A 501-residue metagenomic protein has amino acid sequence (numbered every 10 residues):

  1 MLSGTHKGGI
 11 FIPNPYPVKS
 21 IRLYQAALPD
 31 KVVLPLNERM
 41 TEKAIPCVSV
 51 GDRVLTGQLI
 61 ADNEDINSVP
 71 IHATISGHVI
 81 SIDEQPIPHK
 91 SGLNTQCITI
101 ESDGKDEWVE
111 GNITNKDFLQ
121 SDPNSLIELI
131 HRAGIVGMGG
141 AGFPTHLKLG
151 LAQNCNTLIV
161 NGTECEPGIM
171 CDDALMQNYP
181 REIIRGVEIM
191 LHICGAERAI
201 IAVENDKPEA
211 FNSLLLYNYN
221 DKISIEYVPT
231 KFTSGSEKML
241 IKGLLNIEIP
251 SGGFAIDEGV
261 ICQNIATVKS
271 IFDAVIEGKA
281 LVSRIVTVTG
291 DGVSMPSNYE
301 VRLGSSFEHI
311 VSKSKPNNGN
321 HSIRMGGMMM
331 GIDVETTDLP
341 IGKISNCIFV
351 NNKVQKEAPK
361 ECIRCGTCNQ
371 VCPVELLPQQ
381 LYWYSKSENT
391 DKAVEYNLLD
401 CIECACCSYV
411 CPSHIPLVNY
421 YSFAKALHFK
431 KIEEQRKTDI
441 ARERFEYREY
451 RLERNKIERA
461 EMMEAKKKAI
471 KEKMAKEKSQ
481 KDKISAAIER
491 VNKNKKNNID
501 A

Functional and structural regions predicted by a protein language model:
M1-C47, T99: N-terminal, Lys/Arg-enriched amphipathic/low-complexity engagement segments that precede the first folded domain
S49-D62, S81, Y409: Short, well-structured beta-strand-loop connectors
G77-V79: Conserved hydrophobic positions within beta-strands
S81, P86-F143: Acidic low-complexity segments
W108, G137, L158-D172, G292: Gly-rich Lys/Arg/Thr-decorated short loops/hinges at beta-loop-alpha junctions or inter-strand turns that position
Q177-H192: Histidine-anchored nucleotide/phosphate-binding helix
E197-F307, S314-N318: Hydrophobic alpha-helical positions that pack around
S345-P359, N369, P373-A465: Ferredoxin-type iron-sulfur electron-transfer modules in oxidoreductases and energy-metabolism complexes
